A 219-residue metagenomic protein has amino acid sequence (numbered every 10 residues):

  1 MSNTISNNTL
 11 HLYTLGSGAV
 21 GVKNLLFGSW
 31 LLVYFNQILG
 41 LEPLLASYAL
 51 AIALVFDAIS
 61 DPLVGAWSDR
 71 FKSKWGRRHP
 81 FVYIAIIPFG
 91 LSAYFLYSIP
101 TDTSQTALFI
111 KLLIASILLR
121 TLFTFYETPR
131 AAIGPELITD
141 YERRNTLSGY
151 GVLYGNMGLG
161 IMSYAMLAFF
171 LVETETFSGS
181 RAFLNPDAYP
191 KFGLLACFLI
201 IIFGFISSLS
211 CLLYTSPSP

Functional and structural regions predicted by a protein language model:
S2-S216: Membrane-embedded alpha-helical bundles of multi-pass transporters/translocases, especially carrier/permease families
